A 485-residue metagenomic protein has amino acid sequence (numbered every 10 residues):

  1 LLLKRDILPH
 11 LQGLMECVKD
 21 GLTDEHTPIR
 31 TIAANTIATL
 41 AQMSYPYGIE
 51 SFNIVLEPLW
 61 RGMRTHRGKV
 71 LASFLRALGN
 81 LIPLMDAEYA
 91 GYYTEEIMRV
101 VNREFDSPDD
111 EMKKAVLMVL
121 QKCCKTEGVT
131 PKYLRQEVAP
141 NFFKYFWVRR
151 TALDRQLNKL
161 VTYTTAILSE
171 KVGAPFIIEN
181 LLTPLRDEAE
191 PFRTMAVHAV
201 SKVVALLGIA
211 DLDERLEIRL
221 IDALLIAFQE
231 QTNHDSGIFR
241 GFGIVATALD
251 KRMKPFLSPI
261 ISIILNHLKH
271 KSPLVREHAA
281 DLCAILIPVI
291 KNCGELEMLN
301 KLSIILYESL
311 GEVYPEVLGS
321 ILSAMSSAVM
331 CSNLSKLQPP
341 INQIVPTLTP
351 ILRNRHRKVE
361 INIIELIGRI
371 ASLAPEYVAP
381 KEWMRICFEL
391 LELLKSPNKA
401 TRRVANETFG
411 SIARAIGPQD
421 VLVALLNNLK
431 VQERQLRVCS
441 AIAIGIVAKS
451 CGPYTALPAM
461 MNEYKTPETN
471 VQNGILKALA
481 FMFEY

Functional and structural regions predicted by a protein language model:
L1-K4, L22, T36-S44, G62-M63 (+17 more regions): Hydrophobic residues within the alpha-helices of tandem HEAT/HEAT-like
L3-H10, S44-G48, V70, Y89-A90 (+13 more regions): Alpha-solenoid helical repeat scaffolds
L8-L22, G48-M63, A90-E104, P131-W147 (+9 more regions): HEAT/HEAT-like alpha-solenoid repeats
H10-L11, P28-R30, T36-S44, F52: A generic tandem-repeat structural signature
E25-H26, H66-R67, P108-D109, R150-D154 (+8 more regions): Short inter-helical turns and helix N-cap capping residues of alpha-solenoid HEAT/ARM repeat scaffolds
Q156, V161, V313, A400 (+2 more regions): Long, helix-rich interaction regions
